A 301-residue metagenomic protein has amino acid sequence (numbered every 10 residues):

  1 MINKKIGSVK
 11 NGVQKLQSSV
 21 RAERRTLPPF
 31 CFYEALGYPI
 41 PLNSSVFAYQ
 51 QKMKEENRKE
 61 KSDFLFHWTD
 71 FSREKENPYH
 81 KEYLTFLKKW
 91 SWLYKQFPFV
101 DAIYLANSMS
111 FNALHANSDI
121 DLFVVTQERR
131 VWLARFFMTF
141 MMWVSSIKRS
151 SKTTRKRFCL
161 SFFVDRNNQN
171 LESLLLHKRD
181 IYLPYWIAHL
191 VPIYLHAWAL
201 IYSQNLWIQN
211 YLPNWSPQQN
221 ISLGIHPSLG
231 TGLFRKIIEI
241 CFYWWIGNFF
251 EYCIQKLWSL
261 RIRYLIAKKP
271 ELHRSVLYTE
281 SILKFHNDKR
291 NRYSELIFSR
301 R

Functional and structural regions predicted by a protein language model:
K4-R24: Intrinsic disorder/low-complexity segments
Q17-V20, M53-K54, D70: Intrinsic structural disorder/low-complexity segments
P28-Q51, K59-N117, T126-R301: Catalytic core of pol beta-like nucleotidyltransferases
